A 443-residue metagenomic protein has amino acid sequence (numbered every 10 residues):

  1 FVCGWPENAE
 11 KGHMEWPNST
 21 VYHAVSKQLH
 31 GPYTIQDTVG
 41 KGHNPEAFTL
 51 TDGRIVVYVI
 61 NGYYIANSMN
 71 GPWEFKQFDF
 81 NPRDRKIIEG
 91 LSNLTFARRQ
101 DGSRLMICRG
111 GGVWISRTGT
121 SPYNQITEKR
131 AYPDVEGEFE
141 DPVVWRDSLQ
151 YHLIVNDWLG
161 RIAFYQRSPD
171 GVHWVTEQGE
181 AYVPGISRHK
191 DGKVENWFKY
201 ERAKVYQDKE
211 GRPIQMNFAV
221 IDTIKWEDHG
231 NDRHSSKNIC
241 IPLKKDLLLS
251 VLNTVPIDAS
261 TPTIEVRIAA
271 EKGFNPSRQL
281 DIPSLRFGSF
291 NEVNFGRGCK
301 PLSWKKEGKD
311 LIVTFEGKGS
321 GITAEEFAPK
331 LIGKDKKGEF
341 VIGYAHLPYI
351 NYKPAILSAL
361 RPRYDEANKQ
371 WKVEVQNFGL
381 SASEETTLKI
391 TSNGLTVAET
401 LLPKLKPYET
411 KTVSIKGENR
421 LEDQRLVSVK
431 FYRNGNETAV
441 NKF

Functional and structural regions predicted by a protein language model:
F1-S250: Carbohydrate-active catalytic/glycan-binding domains of CAZyme proteins, especially the secreted or lumenal ectodomains
L247-R267, P354-R361: Boundary/junction segments of secreted and surface-exposed precursor proteins
I257-T261, Y352, D365-E366, L405-T410: Solvent-exposed, conformationally flexible loop/turn segments
P262-V266, A367-V373: Structural beta-strand segments of beta-rich domains
N294-F340, Y344: Structured beta-strand segments within beta-sheet-rich domains
V375-L380: Asparagine-centered strand-capping/turn motif at beta-strand->loop junctions
L395-E422, F431: Intrinsically disordered, low-complexity Pro/Gly/Ser/Thr-rich segments with frequent PxxP/GP/PP motifs and embedded
N419-F443: Terminal connector regions
